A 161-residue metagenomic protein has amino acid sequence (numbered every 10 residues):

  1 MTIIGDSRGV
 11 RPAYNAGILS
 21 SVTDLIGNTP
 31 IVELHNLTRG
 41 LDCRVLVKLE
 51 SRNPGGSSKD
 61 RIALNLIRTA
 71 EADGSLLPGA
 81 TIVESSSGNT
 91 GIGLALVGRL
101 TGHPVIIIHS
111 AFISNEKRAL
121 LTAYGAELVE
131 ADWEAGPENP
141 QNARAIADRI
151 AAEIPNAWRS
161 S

Functional and structural regions predicted by a protein language model:
M1-S161: PLP-dependent amino-acid enzyme catalytic core
